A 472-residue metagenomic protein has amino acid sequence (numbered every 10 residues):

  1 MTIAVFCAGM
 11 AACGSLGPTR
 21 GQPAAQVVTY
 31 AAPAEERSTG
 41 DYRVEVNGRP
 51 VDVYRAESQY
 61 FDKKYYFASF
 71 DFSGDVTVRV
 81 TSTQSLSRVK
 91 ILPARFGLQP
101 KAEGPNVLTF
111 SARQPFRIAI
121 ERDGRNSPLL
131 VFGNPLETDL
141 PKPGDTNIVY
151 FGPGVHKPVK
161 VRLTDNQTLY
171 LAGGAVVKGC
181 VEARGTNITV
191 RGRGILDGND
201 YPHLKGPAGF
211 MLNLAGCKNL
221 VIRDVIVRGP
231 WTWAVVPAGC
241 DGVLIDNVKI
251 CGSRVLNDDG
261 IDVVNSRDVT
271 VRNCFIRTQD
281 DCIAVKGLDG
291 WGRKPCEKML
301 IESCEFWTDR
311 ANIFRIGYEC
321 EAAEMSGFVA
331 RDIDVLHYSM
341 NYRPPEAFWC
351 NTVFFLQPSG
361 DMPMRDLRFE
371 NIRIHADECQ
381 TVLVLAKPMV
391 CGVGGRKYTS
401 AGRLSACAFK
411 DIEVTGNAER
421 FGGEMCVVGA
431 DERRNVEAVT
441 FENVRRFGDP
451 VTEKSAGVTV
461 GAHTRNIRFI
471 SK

Functional and structural regions predicted by a protein language model:
M1-A11: Bacterial N-terminal signal peptides
G14-K472: Extracellular/periplasmic carbohydrate-active domains that bind, remodel, or depolymerize complex polysaccharides
